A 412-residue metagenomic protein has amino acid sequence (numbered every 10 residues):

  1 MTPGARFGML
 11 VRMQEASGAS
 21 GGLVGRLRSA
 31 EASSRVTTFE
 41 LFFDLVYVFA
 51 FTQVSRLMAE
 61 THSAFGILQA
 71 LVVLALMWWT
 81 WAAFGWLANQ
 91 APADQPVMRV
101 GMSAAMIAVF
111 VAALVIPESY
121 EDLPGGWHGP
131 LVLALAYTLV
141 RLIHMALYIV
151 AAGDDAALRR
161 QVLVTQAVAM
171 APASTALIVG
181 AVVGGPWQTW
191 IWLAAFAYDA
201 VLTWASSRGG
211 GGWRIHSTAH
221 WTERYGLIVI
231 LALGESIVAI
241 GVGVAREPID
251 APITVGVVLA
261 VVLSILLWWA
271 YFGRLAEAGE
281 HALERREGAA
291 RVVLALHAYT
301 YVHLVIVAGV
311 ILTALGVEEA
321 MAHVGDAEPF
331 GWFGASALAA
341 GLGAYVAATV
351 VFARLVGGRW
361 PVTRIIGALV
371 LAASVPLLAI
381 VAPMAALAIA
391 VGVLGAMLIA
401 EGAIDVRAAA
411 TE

Functional and structural regions predicted by a protein language model:
M1-R12: N-terminal amphipathic/basic-hydrophobic helices that include classical n-h-c signal peptides and signal-anchor
L10, Q14-L41, V46-F49, M58-T61 (+7 more regions): Predominantly late transmembrane helices and immediately cytosolic-facing juxtamembrane segments
I67: Active-site gating loops and adjacent loop-to-helix segments of metal-dependent hydrolytic enzymes
P172-A181, L369-V381: Alpha-helical transmembrane segments of multi-pass membrane transporters and transport-associated inner-membrane enzymes
P186-T189, P383-V391: Loop-to-transmembrane alpha-helix initiation sites
L355-R359, S374-L387: Membrane-helix boundary connector in multi-pass membrane proteins
R364-A372, A390-V391: Central hydrophobic cores of alpha-helical transmembrane segments in multi-pass integral membrane proteins
A408-E412: Short, charged juxtamembrane terminal tails flanking transmembrane helices
